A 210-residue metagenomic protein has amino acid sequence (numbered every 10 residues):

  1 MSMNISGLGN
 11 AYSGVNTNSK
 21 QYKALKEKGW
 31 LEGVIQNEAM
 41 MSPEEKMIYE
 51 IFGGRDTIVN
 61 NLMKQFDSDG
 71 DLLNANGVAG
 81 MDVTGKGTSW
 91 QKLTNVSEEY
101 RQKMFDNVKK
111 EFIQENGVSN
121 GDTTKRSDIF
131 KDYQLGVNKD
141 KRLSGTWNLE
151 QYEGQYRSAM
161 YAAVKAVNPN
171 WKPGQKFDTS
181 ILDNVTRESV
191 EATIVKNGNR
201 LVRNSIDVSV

Functional and structural regions predicted by a protein language model:
M1-V210: Type III/flagellar secretion export determinants
